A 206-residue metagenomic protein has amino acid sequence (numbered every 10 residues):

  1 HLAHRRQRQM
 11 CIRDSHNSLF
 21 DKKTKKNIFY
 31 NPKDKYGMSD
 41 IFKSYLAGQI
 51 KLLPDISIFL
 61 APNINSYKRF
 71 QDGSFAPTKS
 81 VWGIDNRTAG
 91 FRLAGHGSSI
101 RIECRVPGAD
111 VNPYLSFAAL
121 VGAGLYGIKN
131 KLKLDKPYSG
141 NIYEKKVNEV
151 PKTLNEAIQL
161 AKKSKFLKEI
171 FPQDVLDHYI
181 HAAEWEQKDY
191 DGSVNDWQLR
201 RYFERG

Functional and structural regions predicted by a protein language model:
H1-I12: Single conserved hydrophobic/aromatic residue that forms the stacking wall/gate of nucleotide- or nucleobase-binding
R13-N27, K33-D34, R69-G83, S139-L154 (+1 more regions): Short glycine/threonine-rich loop-to-helix capping motif typified by GTGT followed within a few residues by an Asp-Pro
L19-L53: Helical (often loop-to-helix) elements that flank the catalytic cores of nucleotide-handling enzymes
K22, A47-I58, G122-Y126, N130 (+1 more regions): Generic secondary-structure signature for well-ordered alpha-helical cores
Y36-K43, D85, V111, P151 (+1 more regions): Conserved structured core elements
L53-S57, A61-P151: C-terminal catalytic subdomain
I142-G206: Acidic, glycine-enriched catalytic cores built around paired aspartates
